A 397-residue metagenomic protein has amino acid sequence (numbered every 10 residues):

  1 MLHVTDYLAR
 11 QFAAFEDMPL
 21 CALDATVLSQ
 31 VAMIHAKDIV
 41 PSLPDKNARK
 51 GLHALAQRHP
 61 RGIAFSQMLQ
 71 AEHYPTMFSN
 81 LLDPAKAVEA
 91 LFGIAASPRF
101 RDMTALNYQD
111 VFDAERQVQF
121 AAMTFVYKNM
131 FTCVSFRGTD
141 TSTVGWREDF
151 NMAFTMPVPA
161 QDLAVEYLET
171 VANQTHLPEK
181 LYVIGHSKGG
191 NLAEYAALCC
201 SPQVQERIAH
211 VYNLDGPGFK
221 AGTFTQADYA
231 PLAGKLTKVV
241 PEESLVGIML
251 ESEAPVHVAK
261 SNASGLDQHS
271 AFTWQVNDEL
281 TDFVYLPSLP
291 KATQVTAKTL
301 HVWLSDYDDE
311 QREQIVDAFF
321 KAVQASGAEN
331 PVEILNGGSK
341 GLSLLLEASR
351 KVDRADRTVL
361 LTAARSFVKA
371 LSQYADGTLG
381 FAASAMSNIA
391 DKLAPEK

Functional and structural regions predicted by a protein language model:
M1-L23, S29-T132, F136-A153, P157-K180 (+1 more regions): Alpha/beta hydrolase fold serine-hydrolase catalytic domain that processes acyl esters and thioesters
I184-G189, A193: Gly/Ala-rich beta-loop-alpha elbow adjacent to hydrolase catalytic centers
A193-P202: Short glycine-enriched nucleophile-adjacent loop and the immediately C-terminal alpha-helix near the catalytic center
